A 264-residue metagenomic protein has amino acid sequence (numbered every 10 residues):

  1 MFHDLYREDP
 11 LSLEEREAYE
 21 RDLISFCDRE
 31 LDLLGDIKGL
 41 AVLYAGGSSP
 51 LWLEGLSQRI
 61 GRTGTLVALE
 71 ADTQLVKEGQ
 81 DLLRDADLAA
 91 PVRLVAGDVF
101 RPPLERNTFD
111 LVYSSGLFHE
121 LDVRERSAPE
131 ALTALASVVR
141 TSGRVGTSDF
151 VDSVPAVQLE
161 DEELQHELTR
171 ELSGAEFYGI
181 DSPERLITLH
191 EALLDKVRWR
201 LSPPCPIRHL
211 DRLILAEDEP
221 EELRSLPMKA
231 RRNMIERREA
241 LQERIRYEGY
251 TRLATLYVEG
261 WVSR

Functional and structural regions predicted by a protein language model:
M1-S25: Class I SAM-dependent methyltransferase Rossmann-like catalytic core, especially the SAM/SAH-binding loop
Y19-L40, G55: Conserved alpha-helix/loop element of class I SAM-dependent methyltransferases that forms part of the SAM/SAH-binding
L43-Y44, S48-R101: Class I SAM-dependent methyltransferase SAM/SAH-binding core
F100-V112: A short acidic, Gly/Pro-enriched loop at the edge of an enzyme's catalytic core that lines a small-molecule cofactor
L121-A134: A short, conserved alpha-helix within the catalytic core of class I
G146-L168: Conserved class I S-adenosyl-L-methionine
Y178-L193: Short alpha-helix
K196-R264: Conserved Class I S-adenosyl-L-methionine
